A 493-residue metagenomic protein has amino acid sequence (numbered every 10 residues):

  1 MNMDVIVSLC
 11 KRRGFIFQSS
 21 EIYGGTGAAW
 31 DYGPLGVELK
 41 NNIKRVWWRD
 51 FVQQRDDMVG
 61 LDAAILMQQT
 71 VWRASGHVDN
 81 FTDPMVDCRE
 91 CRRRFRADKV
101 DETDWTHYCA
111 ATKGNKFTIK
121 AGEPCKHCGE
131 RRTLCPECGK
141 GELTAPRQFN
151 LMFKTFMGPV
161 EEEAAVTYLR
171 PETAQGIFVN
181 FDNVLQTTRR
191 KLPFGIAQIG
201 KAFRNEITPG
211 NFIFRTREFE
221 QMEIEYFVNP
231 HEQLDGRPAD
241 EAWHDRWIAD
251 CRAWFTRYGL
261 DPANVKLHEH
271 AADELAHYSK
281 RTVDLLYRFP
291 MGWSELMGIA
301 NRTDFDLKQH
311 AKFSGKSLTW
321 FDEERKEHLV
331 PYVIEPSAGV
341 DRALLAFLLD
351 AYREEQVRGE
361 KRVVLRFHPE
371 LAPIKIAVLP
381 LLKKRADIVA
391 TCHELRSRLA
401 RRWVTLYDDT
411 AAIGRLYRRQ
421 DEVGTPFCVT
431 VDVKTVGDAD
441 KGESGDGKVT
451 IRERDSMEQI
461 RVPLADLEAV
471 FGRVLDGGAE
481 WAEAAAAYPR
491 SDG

Functional and structural regions predicted by a protein language model:
M1-G493: NTP/phosphate- and nucleic-acid-binding module
